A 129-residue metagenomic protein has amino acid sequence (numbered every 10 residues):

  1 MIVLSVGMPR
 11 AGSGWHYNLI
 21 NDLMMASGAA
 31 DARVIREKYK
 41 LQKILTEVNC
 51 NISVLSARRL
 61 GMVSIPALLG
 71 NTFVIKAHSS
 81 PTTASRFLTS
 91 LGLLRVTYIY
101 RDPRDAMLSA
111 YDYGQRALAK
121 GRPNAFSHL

Functional and structural regions predicted by a protein language model:
M1-L129: PAPS-dependent sulfotransferase catalytic domain
